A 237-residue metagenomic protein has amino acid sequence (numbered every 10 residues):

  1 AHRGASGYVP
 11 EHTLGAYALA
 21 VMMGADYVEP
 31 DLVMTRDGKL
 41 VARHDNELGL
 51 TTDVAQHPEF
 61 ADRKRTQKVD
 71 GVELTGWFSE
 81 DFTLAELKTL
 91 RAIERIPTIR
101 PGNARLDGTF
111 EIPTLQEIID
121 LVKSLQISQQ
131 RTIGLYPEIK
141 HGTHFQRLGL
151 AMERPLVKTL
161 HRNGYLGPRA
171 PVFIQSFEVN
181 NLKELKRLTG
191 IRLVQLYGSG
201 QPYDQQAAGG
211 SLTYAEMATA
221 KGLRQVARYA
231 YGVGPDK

Functional and structural regions predicted by a protein language model:
A1-K237: Phosphate-group recognition and catalysis centered on beta-loop-alpha active-site segments
